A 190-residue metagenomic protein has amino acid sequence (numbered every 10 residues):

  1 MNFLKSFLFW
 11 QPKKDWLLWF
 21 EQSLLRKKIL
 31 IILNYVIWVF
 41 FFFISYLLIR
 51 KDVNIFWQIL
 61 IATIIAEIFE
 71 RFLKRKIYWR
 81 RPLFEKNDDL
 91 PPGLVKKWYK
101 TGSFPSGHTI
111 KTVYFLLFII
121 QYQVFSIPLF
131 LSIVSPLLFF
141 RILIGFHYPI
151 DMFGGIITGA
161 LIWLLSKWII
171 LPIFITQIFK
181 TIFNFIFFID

Functional and structural regions predicted by a protein language model:
M1-F41, E70-K100, K180-D190: N-terminal transmembrane-helix/juxtamembrane module of multi-pass inner/ER membrane proteins
Q22-R26, Y46, R50-N54, Q58 (+3 more regions): Juxtamembrane/transmembrane-helix boundary motifs in multi-pass membrane proteins
L33, I59, T63, F130-I133: Hydrophobic alpha-helical transmembrane segments of polytopic
F41, I65-E70, K74, L137 (+1 more regions): Alpha-helical transmembrane segments of multipass membrane proteins
F43-L47, F115-F118: Generic transmembrane alpha-helix motif of multi-pass integral membrane proteins
I44-F69, M152: Interfacial segments of alpha-helical transmembrane regions
I64-R80, L117, Y122: Active-site-proximal helix-loop elements at catalytic-domain edges
N87-D190: Membrane-embedded catalytic cores of phosphoryl/pyrophosphoryl-handling enzymes
